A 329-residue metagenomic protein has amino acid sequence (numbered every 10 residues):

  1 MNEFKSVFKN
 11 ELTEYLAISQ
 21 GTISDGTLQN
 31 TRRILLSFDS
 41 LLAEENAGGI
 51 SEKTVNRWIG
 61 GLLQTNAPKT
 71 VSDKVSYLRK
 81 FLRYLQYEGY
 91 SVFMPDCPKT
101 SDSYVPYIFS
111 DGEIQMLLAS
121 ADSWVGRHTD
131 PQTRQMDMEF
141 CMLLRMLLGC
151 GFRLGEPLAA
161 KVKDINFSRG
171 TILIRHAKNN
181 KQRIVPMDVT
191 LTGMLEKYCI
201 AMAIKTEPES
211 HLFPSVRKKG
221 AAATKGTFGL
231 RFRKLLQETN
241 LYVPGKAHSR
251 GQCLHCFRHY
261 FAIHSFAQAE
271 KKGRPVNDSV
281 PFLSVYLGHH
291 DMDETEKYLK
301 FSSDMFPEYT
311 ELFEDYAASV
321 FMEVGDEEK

Functional and structural regions predicted by a protein language model:
M1-K329: Conserved catalytic core of the tyrosine transesterase superfamily
